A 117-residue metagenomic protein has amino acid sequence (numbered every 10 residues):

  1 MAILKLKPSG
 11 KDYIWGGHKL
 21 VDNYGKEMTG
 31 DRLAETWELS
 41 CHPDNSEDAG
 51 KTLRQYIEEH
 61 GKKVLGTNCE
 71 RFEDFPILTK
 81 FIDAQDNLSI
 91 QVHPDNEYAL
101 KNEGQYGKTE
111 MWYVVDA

Functional and structural regions predicted by a protein language model:
M1-A117: Transition-metal
